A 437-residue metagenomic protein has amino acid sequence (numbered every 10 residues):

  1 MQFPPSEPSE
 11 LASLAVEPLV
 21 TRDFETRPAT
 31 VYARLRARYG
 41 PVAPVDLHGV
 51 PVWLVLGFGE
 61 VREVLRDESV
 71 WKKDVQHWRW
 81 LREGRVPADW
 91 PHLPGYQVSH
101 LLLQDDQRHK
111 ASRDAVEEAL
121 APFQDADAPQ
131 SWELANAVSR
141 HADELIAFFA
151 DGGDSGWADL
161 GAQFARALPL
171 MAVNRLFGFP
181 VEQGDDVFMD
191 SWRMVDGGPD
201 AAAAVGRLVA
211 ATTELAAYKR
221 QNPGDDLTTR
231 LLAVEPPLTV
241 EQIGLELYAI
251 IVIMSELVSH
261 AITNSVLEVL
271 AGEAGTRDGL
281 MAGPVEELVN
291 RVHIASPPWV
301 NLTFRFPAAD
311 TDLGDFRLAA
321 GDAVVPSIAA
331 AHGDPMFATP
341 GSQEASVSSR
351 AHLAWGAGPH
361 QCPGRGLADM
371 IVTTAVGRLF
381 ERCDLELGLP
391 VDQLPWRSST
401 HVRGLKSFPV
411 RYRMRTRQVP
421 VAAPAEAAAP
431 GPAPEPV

Functional and structural regions predicted by a protein language model:
M1-G161, L170-E182, W192-M194, G356 (+2 more regions): Active-site substrate-recognition loop segments, prototypically the cytochrome P450 B′-helix/B-C loop
V138, F177, D186-V240: Cytochrome P450 catalytic core segment centered on helix I
R166, L170, L232-M281, L288-V289 (+1 more regions): Central I-helix of cytochrome P450 enzymes
N174-E182, L232-P236, V266-L280, P297 (+6 more regions): Cytochrome P450
A216-G224, T303-I328, K406-V437: C-terminal domain-closing interface element
L280-D315: Conserved cytochrome P450 K-helix E-x-x-R motif and the immediately C-terminal K′/meander segment
S327-A351, W355: Conserved cytochrome P450 K-helix/beta-meander segment immediately N-terminal to the heme-binding cysteine loop
L367-S398: Cytochrome P450 heme-binding "Cys pocket" and the immediately downstream C-terminal segment
